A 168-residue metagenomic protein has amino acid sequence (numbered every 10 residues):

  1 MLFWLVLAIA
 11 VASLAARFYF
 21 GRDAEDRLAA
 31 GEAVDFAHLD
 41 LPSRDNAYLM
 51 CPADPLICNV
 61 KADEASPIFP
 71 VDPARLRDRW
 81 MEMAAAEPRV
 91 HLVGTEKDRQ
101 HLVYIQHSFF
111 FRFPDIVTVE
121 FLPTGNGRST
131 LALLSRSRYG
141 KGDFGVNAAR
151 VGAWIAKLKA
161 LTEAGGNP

Functional and structural regions predicted by a protein language model:
L2-F3, L14-P168: Ser/Thr-rich, low-complexity intrinsically disordered terminal regions
I9-V11: Hydrophobic alpha-helical transmembrane segments
